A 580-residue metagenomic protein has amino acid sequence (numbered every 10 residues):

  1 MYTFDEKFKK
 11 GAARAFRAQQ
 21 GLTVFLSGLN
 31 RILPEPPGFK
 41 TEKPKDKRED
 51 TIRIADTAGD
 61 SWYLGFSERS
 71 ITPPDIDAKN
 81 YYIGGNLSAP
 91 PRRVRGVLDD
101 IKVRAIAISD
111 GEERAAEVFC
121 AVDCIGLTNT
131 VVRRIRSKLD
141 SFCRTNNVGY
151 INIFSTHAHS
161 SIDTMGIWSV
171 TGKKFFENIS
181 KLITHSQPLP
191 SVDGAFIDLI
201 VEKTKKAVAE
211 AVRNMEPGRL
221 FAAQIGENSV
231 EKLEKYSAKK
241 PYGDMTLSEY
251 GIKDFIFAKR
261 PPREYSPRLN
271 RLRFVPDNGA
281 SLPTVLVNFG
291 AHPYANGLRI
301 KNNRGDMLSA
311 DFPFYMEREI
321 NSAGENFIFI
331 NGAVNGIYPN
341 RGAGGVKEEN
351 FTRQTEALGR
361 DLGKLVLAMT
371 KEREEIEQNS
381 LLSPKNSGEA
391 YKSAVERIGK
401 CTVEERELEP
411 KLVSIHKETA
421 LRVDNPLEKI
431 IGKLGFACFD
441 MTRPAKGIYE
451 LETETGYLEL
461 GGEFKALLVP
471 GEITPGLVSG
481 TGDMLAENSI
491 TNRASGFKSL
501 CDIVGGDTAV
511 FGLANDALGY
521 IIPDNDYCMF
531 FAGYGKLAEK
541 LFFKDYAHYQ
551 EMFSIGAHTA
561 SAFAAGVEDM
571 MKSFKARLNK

Functional and structural regions predicted by a protein language model:
Y2-F154, A158-N326, I330-G345, E349-A357 (+2 more regions): Conserved beta-alpha junction segments in alpha/beta enzyme cores
V366-E377: Glycine-rich, Lys/Arg-enriched anion-binding loops that position phosphate/diphosphate groups for phosphoryl
